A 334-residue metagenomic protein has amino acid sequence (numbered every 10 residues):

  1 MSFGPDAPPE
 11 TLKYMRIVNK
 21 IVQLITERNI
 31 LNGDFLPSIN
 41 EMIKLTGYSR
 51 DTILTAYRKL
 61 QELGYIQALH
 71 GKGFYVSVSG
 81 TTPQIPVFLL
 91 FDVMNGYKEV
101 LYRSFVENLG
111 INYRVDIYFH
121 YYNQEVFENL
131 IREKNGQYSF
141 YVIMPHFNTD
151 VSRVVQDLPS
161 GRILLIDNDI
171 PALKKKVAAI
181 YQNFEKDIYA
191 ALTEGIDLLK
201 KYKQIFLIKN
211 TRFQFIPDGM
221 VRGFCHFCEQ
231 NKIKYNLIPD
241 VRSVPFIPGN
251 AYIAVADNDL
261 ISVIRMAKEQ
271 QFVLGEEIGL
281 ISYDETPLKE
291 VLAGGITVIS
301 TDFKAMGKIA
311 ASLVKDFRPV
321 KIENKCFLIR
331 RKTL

Functional and structural regions predicted by a protein language model:
M1-L45: Extreme N-terminal segment that seeds HTH/winged-HTH DNA-binding domains in transcriptional regulators
S2, G80-N95, G195, Q204-N210: Short beta-strand segments enriched in small/hydrophobic residues
E27, I39, L63, F74-R132 (+1 more regions): Amphipathic helical "hinge" segments at domain boundaries
L31-A68: N-terminal helix-turn-helix
T149-K186, D284-A293: Flexible loop/hinge segments that line or gate small-molecule binding clefts
D169-F206, L260, S300-P319: Hydrophobic alpha-helical segments within soluble ligand-binding/sensing domains
Y189-F227, I322-L334: An alpha-beta-alpha
I247-P248, N258-L334: Flexible loop/turn connectors
